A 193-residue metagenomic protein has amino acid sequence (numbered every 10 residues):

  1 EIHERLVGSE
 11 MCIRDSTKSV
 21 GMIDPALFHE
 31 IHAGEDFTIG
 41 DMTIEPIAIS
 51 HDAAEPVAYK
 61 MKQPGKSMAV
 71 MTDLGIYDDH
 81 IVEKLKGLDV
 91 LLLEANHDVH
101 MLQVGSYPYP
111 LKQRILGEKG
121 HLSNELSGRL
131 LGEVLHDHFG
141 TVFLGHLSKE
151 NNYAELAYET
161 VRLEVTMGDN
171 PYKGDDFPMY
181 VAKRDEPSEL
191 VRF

Functional and structural regions predicted by a protein language model:
E1-G8, C12-I13: Single conserved hydrophobic/aromatic residue that forms the stacking wall/gate of nucleotide- or nucleobase-binding
V7, E45, V70, F143 (+1 more regions): Conserved Rossmann-like nucleotide-binding pocket used by diverse enzymes that bind dinucleotide cofactors
R14-H29: Active-site neighborhood of divalent metal-dependent phosphoester bond hydrolases
T17-K18, I39-D41, P56-V57, M101-V104: Short, charged, surface-exposed secondary-structure boundary motifs
I23-P25, I39-D41, H136-D137, G174-D176: Short, well-ordered coil/turn elements that cap or connect secondary structure elements
L27-H29, T43, P178-Y180: Conserved beta-strand segments of alpha/beta enzyme cores
E30-V90, D185, L190-F193: Core dinuclear metal-dependent hydrolase active-site scaffold
D79-V181: Cap/insert and terminal regions of metallo-dependent hydrolase folds
